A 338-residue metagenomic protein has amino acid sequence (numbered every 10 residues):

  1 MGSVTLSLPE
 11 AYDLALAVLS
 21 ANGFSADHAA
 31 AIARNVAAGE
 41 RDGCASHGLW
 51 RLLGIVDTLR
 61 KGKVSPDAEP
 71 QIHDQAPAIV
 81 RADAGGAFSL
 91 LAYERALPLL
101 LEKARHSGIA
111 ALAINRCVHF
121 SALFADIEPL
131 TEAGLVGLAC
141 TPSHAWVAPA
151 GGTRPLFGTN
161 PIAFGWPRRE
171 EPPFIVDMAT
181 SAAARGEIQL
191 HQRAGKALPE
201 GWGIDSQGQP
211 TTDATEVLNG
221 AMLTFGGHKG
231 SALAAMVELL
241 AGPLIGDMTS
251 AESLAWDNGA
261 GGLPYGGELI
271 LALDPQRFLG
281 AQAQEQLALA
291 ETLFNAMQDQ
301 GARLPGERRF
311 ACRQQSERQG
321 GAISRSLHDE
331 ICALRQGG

Functional and structural regions predicted by a protein language model:
M1-L6, D13-I32, A38, A45-K63 (+3 more regions): Acidic, glycine/proline-rich low-complexity segments that act as flexible tails and inter-domain linkers
G2, L6, A11, L244 (+1 more regions): Catalytic-core signal marking the mid-to-C-terminal active-site face
H47-L101: Active-site cofactor/substrate anionic-group-binding motifs, chiefly glycine- and Lys/Arg-rich phosphate-binding loops
V80-R169: A generic, well-ordered mixed alpha/beta core segment in the N-terminal half of proteins
L135-W146, G242-W256: Glycine-rich phosphate/pyrophosphate-binding loops and their adjacent beta-strand/loop elements at enzyme active sites
V147-T215: Phosphate/diphosphate-binding glycine-rich loops and adjacent basic-rich segments that engage nucleotide
R185-G246, L263: Small-residue-enriched flexible segments
